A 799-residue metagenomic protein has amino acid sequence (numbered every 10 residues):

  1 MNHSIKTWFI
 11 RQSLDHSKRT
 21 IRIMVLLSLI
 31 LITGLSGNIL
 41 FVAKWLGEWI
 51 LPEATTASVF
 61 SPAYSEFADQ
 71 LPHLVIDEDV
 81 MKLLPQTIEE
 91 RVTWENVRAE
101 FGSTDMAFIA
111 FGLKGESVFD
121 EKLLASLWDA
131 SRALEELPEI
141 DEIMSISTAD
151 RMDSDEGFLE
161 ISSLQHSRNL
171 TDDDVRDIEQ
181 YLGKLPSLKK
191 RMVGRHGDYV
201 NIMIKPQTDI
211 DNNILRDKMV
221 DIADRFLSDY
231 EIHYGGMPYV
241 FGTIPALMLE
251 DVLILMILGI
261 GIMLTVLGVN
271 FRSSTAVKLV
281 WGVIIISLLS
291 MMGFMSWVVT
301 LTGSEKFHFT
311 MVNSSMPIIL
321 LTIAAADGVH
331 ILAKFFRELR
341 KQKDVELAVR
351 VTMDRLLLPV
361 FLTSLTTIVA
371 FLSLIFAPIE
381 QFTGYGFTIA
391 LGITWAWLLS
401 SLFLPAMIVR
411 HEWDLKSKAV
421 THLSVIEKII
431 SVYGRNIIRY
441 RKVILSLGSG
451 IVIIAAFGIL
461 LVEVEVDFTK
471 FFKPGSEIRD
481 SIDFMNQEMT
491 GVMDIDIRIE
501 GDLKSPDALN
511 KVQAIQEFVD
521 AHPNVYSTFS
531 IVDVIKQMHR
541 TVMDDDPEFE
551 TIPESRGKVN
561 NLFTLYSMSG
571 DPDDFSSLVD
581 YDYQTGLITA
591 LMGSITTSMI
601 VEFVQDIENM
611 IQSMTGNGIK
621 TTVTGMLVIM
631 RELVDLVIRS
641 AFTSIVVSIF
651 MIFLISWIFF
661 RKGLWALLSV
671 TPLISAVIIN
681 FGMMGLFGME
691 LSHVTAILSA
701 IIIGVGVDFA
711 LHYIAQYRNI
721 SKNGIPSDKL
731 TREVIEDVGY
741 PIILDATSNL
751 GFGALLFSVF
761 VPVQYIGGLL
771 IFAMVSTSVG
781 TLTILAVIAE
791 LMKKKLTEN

Functional and structural regions predicted by a protein language model:
M1-L74, P405-A406, R410, D414 (+3 more regions): Signature of alpha-helical transmembrane segments and their immediate interfacial
E48, H73, N436, Y440-N561: Juxtamembrane segments of multi-pass membrane proteins
A99-F101, A125, R168-S273, N510-Q513 (+1 more regions): Extracytoplasmic
E250-S290, F294, L365-S373, R639-I679 (+1 more regions): Internal alpha-helical transmembrane segments of multipass membrane proteins, especially hydrophobic lipid-embedded
V266, F361-F403, F653-W657, I679-E690 (+1 more regions): Hydrophobic, glycine/alanine-rich multi-pass transmembrane helices and their short helix-loop junctions in large
A276-I331, W665-Y713, A754, G780 (+1 more regions): Hydrophobic transmembrane alpha-helices and their membrane-interface caps in long multi-pass transport proteins
I319-R340, V360, T367, L402 (+3 more regions): Short helical (or helix-break) motifs at transmembrane helix termini and adjacent helical loops in multi-pass membrane
E338-L365, S721-L744: Helix-loop junctions and hydrophobic alpha-helical segments within the transmembrane domains of large membrane
